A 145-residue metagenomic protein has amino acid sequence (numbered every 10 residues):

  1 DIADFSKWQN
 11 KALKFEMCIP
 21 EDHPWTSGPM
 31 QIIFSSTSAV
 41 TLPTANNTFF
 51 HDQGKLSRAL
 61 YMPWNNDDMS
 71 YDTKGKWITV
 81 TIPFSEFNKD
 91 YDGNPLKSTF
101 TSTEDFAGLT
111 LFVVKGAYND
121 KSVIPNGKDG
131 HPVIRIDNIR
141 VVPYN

Functional and structural regions predicted by a protein language model:
D1-L96, A117-D120, G130-R135, P143: Extracellular ligand-binding interfaces
L13, T101-N119: Internal, hydrophobic beta-strand segments that form the core of beta-sheet-rich folds
